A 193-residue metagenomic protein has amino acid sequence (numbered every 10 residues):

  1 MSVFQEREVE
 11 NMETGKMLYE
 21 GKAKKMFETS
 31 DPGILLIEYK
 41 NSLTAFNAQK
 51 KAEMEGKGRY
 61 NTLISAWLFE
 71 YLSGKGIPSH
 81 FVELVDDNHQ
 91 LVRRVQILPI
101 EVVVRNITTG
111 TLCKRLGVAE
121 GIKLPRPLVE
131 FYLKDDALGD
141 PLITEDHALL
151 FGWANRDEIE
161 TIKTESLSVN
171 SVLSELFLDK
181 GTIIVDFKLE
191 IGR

Functional and structural regions predicted by a protein language model:
M1-N11: Short, Lys/Arg-enriched N-terminal segments with co-localized hydrophobic residues within the first ~10-30 amino acids
V9-M12, V85, S168-L173: Short Pro/Gly-enriched beta-strand edge/turn motifs at strand-loop
E13-L133: Active-site loop/lid in soluble adenylation, ligation, and acyl-transfer enzymes
Q49-R59, L142-E165: Short histidine-centered catalytic/ligand-binding loop motif
V82-N88, F177-G192: A short glycine-rich, hydrophobically flanked beta-strand micro-motif that places a catalytic Asp/Glu for divalent metal
G117-D157: Anionic ligand-binding catalytic core segments
W153-V185: A long amphipathic alpha-helix within ATP-dependent nucleotide-binding catalytic cores
